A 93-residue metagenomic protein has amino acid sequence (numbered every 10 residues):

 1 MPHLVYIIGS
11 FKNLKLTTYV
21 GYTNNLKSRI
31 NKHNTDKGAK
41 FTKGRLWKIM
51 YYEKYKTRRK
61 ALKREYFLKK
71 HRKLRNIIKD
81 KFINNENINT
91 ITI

Functional and structural regions predicted by a protein language model:
M1-R45, I49-Y52, L62-K69, K73 (+1 more regions): GIY-YIG nuclease catalytic motif and its immediate N-terminal context
R58: C2H2-type zinc-finger recognition helix
